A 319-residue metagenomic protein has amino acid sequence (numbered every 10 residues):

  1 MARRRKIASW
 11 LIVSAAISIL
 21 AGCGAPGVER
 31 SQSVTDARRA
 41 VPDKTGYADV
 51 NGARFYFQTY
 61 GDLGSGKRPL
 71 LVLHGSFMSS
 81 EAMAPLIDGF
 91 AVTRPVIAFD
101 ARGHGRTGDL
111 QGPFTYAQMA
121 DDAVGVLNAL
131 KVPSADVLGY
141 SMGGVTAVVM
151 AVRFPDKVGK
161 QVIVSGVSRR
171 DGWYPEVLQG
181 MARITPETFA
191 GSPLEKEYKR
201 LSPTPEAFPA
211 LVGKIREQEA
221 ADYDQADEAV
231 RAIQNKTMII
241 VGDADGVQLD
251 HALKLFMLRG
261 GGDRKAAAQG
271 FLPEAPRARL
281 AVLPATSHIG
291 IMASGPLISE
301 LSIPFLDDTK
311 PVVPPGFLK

Functional and structural regions predicted by a protein language model:
A2-R3, A8-I12, I17-R68, T93 (+1 more regions): Alpha/beta-hydrolase fold catalytic core
A53-R106: Conserved HGGG/HGGXW glycine-rich cap/lid loop of the alpha/beta-hydrolase fold
A98-L138: Active-site loop/oxyanion-hole signature of alpha/beta-hydrolase fold enzymes
V145-R153, G159-E195: Flexible "cap/lid" loop of the alpha/beta hydrolase fold
G213-A229: Active-site nucleophile elbow and catalytic-triad environment of alpha/beta-hydrolase enzymes
I233, I239-V241: Short beta-strand/loop motif that positions the catalytic acidic residue of the alpha/beta-hydrolase fold
D243-T286, S294: Conserved loop-alpha-helix segment in the C-terminal half of the alpha/beta-hydrolase fold that carries the catalytic
L272-K319: Catalytic active-site module of serine/aspartate enzymes centered on a nucleophile-bearing elbow/loop
